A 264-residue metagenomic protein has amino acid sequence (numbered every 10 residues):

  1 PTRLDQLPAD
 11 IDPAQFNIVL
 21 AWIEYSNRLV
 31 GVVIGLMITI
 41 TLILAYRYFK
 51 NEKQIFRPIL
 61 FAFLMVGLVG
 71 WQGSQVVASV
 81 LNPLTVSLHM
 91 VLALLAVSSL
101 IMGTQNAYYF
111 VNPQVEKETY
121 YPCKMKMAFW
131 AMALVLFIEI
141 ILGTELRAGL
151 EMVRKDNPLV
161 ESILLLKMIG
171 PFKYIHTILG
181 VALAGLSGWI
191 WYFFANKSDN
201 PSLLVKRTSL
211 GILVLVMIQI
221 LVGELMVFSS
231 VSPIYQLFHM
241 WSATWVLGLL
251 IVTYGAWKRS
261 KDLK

Functional and structural regions predicted by a protein language model:
P1-I23, K155-K167: Extracytosolic (periplasmic/ER-lumenal) interhelical loops and adjacent juxtamembrane/interface segments of multi-pass
W22-I40, T85-A96, P171-L186, Q236-V246: Membrane-interface loop-to-helix entry segments
I43-L60, C123, Y192-I212: Membrane-interface helix-loop-helix junctions at transmembrane boundaries of multi-pass membrane enzymes, predominantly
L64-V66, K124-R147, L215: Alpha-helical transmembrane segments of multi-pass integral membrane proteins
G67-M90, R147-P158, I220-T244: Interfacial helix-loop-helix junctions of multi-pass membrane proteins
Y109, I190-A195, I218-V227: Transmembrane alpha-helical segments of integral membrane proteins
Y109-M125, S198-L204, L263-K264: Membrane-interfacial, low-structure loops and terminal tails that flank and connect transmembrane helices in multi-pass
F137-A184, G188-K197: Membrane-interfacial catalytic/cofactor-binding modules of polytopic membrane enzymes
